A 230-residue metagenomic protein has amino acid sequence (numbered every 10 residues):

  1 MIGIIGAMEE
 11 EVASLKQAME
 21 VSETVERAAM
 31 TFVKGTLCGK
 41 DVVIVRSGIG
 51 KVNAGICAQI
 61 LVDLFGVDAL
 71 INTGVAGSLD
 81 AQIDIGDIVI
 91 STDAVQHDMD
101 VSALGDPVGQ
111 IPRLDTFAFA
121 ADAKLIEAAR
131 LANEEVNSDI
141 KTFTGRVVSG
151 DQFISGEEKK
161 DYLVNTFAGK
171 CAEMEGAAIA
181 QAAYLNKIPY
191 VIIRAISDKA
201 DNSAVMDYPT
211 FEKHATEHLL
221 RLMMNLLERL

Functional and structural regions predicted by a protein language model:
M1-G3: Extreme N-terminal starter segment of soluble prokaryotic enzymes
I5-M8: Gly/serine-rich nucleotide phosphate-binding loop at the start of the catalytic core of nucleotide/ADP-ribose-handling
E11-L15, N53: Short N-terminal binding/cap micro-motifs at the start of the first secondary-structure element
S14-E20, T36-K40: A short, Lys/Arg-enriched amphipathic alpha-helix followed by its capping loop at the start of a domain
V25-L230: Glycine-rich phosphate- or other oxyanion-binding loops that anchor nucleotides, phosphorylated ligands
